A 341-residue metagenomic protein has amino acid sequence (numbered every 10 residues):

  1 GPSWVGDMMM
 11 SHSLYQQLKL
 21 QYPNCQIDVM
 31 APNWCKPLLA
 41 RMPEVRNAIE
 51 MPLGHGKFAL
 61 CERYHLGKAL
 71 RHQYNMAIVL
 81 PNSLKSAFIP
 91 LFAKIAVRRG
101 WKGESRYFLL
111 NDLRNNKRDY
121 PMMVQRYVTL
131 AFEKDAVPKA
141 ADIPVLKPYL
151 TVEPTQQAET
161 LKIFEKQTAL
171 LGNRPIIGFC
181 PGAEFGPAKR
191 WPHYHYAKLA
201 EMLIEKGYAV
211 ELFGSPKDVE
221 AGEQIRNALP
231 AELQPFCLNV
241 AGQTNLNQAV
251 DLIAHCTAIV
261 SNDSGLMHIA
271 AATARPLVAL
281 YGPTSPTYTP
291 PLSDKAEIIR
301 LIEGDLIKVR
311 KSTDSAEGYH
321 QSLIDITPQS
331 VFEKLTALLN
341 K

Functional and structural regions predicted by a protein language model:
G1-K341: Catalytic machinery of carbohydrate-active enzymes, primarily nucleotide-sugar-dependent glycosyltransferases
